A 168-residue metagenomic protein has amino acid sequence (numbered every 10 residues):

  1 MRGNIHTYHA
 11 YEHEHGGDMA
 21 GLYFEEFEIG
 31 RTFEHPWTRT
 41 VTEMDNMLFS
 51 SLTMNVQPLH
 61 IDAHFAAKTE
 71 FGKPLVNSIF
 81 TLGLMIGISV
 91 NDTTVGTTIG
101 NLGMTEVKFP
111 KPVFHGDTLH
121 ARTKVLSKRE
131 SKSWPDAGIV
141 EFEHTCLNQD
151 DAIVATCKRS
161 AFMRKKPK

Functional and structural regions predicted by a protein language model:
Y8-E12, M19-I29, F109, V113-T118 (+1 more regions): HotDog/MaoC-like acyl-thioester-processing domains
Y8-G103, A155, P167-K168: Hot-dog-fold acyl-thioester-processing enzymes
